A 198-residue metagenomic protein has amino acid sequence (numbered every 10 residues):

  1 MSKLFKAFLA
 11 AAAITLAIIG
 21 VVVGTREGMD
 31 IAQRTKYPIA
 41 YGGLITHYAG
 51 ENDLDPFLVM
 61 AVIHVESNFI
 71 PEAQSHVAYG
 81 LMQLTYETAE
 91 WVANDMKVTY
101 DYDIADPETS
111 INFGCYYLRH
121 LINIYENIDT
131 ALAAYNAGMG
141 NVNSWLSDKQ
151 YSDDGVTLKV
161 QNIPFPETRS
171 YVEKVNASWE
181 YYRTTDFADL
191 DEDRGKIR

Functional and structural regions predicted by a protein language model:
M1-K6: Short, Lys/Arg-rich N-terminal segment immediately upstream of the first membrane anchor
A7-T25: Hydrophobic membrane-insertion alpha-helices, especially the h-region of bacterial N-terminal signal peptides
V23-R198: Catalytic glycan-binding domains that act on GlcNAc-containing polysaccharides
